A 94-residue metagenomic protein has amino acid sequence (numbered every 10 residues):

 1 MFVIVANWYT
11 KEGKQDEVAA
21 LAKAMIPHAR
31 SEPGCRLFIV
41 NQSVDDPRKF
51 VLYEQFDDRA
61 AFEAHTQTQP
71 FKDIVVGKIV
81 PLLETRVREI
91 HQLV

Functional and structural regions predicted by a protein language model:
M1-F2, V94: Absolute protein N-terminus
F2-W8: Active-site-flanking beta-strand signature of metal-NTP-handling nucleotidyl enzymes and homologous cyclase-like
K11-D16: Short, surface-exposed ligand-recognition loops at beta-strand->loop->(often short) alpha-helix junctions that present
P27-K49: Short, glycine- and small/hydrophobic-rich beta-strand elements in well-ordered beta-sheets
R30-P33, Q55-E89: An amphipathic, aromatic/His-enriched active-site/gating alpha helix that lines ligand/cofactor pockets
N41, Y53, E89-H91: Solvent-exposed beta-strand sheet faces enriched in polar/charged residues
